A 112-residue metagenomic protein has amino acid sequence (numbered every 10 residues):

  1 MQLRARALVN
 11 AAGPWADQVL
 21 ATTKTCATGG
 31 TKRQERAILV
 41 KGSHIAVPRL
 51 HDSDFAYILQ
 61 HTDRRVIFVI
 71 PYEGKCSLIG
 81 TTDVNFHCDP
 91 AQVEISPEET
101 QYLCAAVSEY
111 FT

Functional and structural regions predicted by a protein language model:
M1-Q2: A structured beta-alpha segment of the ubiquitous adenosine-cofactor-binding alpha/beta core
R6, N10-C26, T31-T112: Active-site substrate-recognition segment that forms the wall of the catalytic cavity or substrate channel
